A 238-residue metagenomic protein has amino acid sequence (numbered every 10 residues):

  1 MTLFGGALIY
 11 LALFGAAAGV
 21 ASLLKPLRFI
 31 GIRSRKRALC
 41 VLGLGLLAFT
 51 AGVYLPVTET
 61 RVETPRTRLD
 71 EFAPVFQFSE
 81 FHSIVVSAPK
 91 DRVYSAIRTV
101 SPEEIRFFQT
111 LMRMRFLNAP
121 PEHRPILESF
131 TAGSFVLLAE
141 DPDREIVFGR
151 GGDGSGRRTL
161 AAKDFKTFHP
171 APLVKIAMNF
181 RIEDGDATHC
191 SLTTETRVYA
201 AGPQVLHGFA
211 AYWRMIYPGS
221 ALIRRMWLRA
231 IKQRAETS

Functional and structural regions predicted by a protein language model:
M1-P26: Membrane-embedded alpha-helical segments of integral membrane proteins
F4-A7, L11, G31-G43, V53-T58 (+2 more regions): Hydrophobic-ligand binding "helix-grip"
G15-A18, G208-S238: A conserved amphipathic terminal alpha-helix motif
A21-K25, P56, K232, E236: Membrane-water interface at transmembrane helix exits
F29, F49-I126, A132-V136: Hydrophobic ligand-binding cavity/cleft-lining segments
Y94, G149, T193-E195: Beta-strand residues in well-ordered beta-sheet regions across diverse protein folds
P102, D153-S155, R197-Y199: Short, solvent-exposed loop/turn segments at secondary-structure junctions
F165-G219, I231: Beta-strand/loop substructures that line and gate deep hydrophobic ligand-binding cavities in soluble
